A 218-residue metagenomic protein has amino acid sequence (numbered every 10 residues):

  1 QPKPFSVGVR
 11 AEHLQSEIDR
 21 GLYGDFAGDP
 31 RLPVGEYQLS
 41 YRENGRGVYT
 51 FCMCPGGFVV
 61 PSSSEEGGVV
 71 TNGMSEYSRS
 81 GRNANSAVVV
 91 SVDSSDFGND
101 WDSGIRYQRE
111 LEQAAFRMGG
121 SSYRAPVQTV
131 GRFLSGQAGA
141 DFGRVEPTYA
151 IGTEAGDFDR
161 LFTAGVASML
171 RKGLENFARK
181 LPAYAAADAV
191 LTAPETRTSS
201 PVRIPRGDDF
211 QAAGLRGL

Functional and structural regions predicted by a protein language model:
Q1-L218: Residues forming the flavin
